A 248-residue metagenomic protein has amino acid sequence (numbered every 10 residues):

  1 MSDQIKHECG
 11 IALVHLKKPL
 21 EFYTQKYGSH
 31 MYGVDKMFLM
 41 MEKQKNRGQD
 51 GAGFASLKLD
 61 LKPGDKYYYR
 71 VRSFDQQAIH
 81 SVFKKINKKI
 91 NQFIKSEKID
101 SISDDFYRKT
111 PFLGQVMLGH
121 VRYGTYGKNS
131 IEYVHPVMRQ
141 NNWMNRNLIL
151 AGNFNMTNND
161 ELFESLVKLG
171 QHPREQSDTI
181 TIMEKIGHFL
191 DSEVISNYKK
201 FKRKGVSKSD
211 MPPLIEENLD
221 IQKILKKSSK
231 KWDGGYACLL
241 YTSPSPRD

Functional and structural regions predicted by a protein language model:
M1-S243, R247: Conserved short alpha-helical segments that host acidic/polar catalytic motifs at enzyme active sites
